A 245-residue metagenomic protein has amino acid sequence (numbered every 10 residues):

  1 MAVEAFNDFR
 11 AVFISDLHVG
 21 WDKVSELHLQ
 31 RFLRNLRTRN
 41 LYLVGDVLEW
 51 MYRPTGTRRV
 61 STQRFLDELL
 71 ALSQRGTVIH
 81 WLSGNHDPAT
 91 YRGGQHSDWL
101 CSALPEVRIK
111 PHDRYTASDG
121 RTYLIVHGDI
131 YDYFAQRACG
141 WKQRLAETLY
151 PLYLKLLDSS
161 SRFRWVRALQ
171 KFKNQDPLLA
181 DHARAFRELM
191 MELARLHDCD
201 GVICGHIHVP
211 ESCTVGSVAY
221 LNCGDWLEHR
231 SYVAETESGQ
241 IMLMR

Functional and structural regions predicted by a protein language model:
A2-R10, V19-A117, E228: Core catalytic region of metal-dependent phosphoesterases/phosphodiesterases, especially metallo-beta-lactamase-like
E4-D22, L82, A89-R92, V126-C139 (+1 more regions): Charged, low-complexity, helix/coiled-coil-prone segments
A11-F13, Y42-L43, I125, I203: Structural motif
D16, G45-D46, G84, H127 (+2 more regions): Active-site glycine-centered loops adjacent to acidic/histidine catalytic or metal-binding residues that shape
D46-P54, G76-S83, A117-T122, L145-A146 (+3 more regions): Low-complexity, flexible helical/coil segments
G56-G76, L156-L157, L169-C199: N-terminal short leaders/motifs
S97-E106, K110, G120-L124, D129 (+2 more regions): Conserved beta-sheet core of the metallophosphoesterase superfamily
I125-F186: Active-site-proximal loop/helix segment associated with metal-binding centers of metalloenzymes
